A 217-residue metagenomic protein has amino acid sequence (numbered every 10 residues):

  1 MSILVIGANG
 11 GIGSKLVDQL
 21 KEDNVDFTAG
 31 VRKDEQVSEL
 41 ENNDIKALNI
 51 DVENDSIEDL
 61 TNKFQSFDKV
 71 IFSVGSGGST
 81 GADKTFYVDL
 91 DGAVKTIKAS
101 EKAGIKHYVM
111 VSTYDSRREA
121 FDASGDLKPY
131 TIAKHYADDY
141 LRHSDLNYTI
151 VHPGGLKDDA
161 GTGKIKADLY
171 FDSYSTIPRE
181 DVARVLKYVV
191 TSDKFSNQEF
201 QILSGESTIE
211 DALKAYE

Functional and structural regions predicted by a protein language model:
I3-V25: N-terminal Rossmann NAD(P)H-binding glycine-rich loop of SDR-like oxidoreductase domains
I12, V70, V151, V182-L186 (+1 more regions): Non-catalytic, hydrophobic alpha-helical segments
D26-T28, D34, T80, K84-F86 (+4 more regions): Conserved Rossmann-fold NAD(P)-dependent oxidoreductase catalytic core, especially the SDR/UDP-sugar
V31-K95, A99-K102, V190-K194: NAD(P)H-binding glycine-rich loop region in Rossmannoid oxidoreductase-like domains and their noncatalytic homologs
A93, D172-K187, Q198: Substrate-positioning beta->alpha
A120, A160-I165, V189-Q198: Glycine/proline-rich active-site loop of Rossmann-fold NAD(P)-dependent oxidoreductases
T149-Y170: Flexible, glycine-rich beta-alpha linker
E199-S207: Short-chain dehydrogenase/reductase
